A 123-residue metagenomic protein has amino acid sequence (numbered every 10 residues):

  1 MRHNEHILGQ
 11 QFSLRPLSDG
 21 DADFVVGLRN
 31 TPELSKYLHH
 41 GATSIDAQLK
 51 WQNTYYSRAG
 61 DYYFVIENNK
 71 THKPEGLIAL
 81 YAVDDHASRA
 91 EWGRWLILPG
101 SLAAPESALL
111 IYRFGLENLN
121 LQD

Functional and structural regions predicted by a protein language model:
M1-K50: A short, well-structured alpha-helix characteristic of acyl/acetyltransferase catalytic modules
R2-N4, T54, F114: Short, flexible, glycine/charge-rich loop motifs used to bind or transfer phosphoryl groups or to couple energy/partner
D46-P99: Acetyl-CoA-dependent GNAT
L102-E117: Conserved acetyl-CoA-binding loop-helix of GNAT-fold acetyltransferases
N118-D123: Conserved GNAT acetyl-CoA-binding A-motif
